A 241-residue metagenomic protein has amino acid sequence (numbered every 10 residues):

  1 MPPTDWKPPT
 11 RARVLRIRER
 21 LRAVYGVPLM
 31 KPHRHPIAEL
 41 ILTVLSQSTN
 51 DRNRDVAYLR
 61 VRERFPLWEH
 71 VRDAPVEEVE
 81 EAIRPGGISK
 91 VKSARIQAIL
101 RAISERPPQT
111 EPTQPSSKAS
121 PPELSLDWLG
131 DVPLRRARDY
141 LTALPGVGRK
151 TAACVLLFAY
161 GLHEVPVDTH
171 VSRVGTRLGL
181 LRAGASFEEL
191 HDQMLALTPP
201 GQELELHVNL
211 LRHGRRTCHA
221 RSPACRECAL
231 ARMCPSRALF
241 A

Functional and structural regions predicted by a protein language model:
P2-A241: Catalytic cores of DNA base-excision repair glycosylases
